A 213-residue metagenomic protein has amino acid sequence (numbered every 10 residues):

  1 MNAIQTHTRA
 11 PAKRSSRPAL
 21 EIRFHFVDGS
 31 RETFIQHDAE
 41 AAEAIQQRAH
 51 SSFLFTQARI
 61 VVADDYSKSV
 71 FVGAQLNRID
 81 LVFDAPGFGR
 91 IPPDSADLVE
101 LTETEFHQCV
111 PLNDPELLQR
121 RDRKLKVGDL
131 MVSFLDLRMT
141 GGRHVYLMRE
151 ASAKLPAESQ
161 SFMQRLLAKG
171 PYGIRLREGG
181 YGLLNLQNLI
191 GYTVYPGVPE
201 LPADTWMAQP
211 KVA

Functional and structural regions predicted by a protein language model:
M1-A10, A39-Q46, L98-L125, A153-S159: Charged, amphipathic alpha-helical segments
S16-A19, F55-Q57, A63-Y66, N77 (+3 more regions): A composition-biased, non-transmembrane "mature-region" signal
P18-S30, F34, L130-L147: A short beta-strand micro-motif
E32-S69, A153-Q160, A168-K169, G173-Y181: A cross-kingdom feature marking solvent-exposed beta-strand/loop segments within repeated, beta-rich binding/scaffold
F71-L81, L184-V194: Phosphoinositide-dependent membrane-docking surfaces
D80-R143: Surface-exposed beta-loop interaction hotspot
L81-A96, T193-Q209: Short acidic, Gly/Pro-enriched loop/turn segments at secondary-structure junctions
L125-K126, V132-L189: Conserved binding-pocket/active-site segment within a compact domain
